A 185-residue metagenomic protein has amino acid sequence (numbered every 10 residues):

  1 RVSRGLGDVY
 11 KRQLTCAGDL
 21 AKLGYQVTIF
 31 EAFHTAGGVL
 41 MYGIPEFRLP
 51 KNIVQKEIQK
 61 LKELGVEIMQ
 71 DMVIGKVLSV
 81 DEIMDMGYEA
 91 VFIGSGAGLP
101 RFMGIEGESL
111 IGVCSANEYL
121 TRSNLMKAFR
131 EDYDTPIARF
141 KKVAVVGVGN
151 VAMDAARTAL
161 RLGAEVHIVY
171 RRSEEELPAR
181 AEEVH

Functional and structural regions predicted by a protein language model:
R1-Y10: Single conserved hydrophobic/aromatic residue that forms the stacking wall/gate of nucleotide- or nucleobase-binding
R4, K56-V73, P100-L162: Glycine-rich dinucleotide-binding loop and its adjacent helix/turn
Q13-L14, A152: N-terminal Rossmann-fold NAD(P) dinucleotide-binding loop
I29, F33-E63, I68, A156-H185: Rossmann-like dinucleotide-binding cores of NAD(P)H-dependent redox enzymes
Q70-E82: A conserved short coil-to-beta-strand element within the FAD-binding core of flavoproteins
M84-A90, A138: Core beta-strand elements of the Rossmann-like FAD/NAD(P) dinucleotide-binding domain in flavoenzyme oxidoreductases
Y88-A90, G94-R101: Glycine-/small-residue-rich beta->alpha transition segments that form the dinucleotide
